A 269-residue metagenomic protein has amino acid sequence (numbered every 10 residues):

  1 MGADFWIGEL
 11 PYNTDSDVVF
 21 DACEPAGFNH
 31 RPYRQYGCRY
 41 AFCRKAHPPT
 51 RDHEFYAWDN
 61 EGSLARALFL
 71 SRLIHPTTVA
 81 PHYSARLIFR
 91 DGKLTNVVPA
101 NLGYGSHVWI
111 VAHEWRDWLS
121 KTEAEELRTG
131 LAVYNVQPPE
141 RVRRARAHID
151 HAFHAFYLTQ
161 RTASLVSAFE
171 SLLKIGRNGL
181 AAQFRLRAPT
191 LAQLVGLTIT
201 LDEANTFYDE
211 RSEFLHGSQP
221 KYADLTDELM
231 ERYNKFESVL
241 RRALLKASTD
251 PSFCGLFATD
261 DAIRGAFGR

Functional and structural regions predicted by a protein language model:
M1-Q160, L229, F236, A243-G268: Charged, non-catalytic interaction/linker regions at domain boundaries that couple catalytic cores to substrate
R72, L191-Q193, G217: A periodicity- and composition-biased signal for non-globular, repetitive helical segments
R143, G176-L186, V195-R269: Polyanionic, low-complexity intrinsically disordered segments
T159-L165, K174-T190: Short acidic alpha-helical/loop segments enriched in Asp/Glu that coordinate divalent cations
